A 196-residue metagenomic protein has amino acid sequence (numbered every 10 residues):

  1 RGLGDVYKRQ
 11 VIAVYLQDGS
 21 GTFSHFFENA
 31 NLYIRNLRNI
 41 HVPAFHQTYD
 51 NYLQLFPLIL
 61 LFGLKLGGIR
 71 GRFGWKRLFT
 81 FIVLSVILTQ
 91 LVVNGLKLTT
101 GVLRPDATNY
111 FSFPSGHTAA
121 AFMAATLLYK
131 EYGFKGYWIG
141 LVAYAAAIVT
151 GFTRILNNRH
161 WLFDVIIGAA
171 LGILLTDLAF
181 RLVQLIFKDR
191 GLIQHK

Functional and structural regions predicted by a protein language model:
G2-Y7: Short, small-residue-biased leader/transition segments that mark boundaries at the very start of proteins
R9-S24: Alpha-helical transmembrane segments of multi-pass membrane proteins
L37-I59: Interfacial helix-start motif at the membrane-water boundary
R38-A44, L98-D106, T126-K130: Short juxtamembrane and helix-loop transition motifs at transmembrane-helix boundaries in membrane proteins
Q54-F62, A119-A125: Core segments of transmembrane alpha-helices that mediate helix-helix packing or line hydrophobic substrate/ligand
L64-L88: Interfacial segments of alpha-helical transmembrane regions
T80-G101, W138-T153: Small-polar-interrupted transmembrane alpha-helices in polytopic inner-membrane proteins
D106-K196: Membrane-embedded catalytic cores of phosphoryl/pyrophosphoryl-handling enzymes
